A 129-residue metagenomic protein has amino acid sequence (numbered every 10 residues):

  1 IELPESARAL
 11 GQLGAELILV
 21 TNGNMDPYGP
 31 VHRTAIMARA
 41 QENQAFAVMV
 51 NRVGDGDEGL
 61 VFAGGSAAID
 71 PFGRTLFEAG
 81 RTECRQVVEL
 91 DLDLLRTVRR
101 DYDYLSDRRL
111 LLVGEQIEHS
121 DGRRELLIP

Functional and structural regions predicted by a protein language model:
I1-N43, A47-M49, I128-P129: Active-site beta-loop-alpha substructure in enzyme catalytic cores, prototypically the cysteine-centered nucleophile
F46-V48, R52-P129: C-terminal beta-strand edge segments of enzyme domains
